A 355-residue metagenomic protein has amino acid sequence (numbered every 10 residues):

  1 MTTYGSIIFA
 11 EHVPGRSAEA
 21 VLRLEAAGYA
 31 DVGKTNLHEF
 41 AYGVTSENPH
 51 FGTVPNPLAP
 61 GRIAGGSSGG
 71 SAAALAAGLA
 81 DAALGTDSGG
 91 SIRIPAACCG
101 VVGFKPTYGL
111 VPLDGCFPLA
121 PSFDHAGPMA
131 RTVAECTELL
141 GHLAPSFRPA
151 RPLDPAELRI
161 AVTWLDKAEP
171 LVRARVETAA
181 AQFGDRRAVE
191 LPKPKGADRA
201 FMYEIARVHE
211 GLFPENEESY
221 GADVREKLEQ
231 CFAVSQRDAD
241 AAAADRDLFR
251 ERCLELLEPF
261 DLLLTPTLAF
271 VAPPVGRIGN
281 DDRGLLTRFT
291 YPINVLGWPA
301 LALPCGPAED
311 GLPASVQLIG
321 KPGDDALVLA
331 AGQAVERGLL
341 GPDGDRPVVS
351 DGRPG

Functional and structural regions predicted by a protein language model:
M1-S88: Gly/Ser-rich catalytic/binding loops embedded in alpha/beta enzyme cores
M1-V13, A41-Y42, E169, A272 (+1 more regions): Short, well-ordered alpha-helical
M1-Y4, E157-R159, R199-R250, L254 (+1 more regions): Short helix-loop capping/hinge segments that flank enzyme active sites or metal/cofactor-binding pockets
A18, V172-V189, E210-E215, A239-F260: Acyltransferase
A26, T137, L143, R237-G355: Glycine-rich, small-residue loops and helix-cap segments that act as flexible hinges at active-site edges
A30, D81-A82, G127, D261-L263: Short, Asp-centered acidic motifs that coordinate Mg2+ and/or phosphate in catalytic or ligand-binding sites
S71-E157: Fold-level recognition of mixed alpha/beta catalytic cores in primary-metabolism enzymes, strongest
H125, H142-M202, V224, F232-A233 (+1 more regions): Gly/Ser-rich, acidic/histidine-flanked active-site/gating loops
